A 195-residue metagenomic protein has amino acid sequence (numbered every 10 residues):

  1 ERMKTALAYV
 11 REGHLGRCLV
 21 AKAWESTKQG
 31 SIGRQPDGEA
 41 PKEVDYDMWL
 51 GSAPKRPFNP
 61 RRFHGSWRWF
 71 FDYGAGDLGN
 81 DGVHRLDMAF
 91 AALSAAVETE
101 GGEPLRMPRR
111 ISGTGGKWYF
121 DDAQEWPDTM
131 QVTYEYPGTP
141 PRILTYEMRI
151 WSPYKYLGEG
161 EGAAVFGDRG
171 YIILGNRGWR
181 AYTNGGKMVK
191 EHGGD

Functional and structural regions predicted by a protein language model:
K4-R11, G16-G76, N80-D195: Contiguous beta-strand/loop segments that form the cofactor/metal-binding neighborhood of enzyme cores
